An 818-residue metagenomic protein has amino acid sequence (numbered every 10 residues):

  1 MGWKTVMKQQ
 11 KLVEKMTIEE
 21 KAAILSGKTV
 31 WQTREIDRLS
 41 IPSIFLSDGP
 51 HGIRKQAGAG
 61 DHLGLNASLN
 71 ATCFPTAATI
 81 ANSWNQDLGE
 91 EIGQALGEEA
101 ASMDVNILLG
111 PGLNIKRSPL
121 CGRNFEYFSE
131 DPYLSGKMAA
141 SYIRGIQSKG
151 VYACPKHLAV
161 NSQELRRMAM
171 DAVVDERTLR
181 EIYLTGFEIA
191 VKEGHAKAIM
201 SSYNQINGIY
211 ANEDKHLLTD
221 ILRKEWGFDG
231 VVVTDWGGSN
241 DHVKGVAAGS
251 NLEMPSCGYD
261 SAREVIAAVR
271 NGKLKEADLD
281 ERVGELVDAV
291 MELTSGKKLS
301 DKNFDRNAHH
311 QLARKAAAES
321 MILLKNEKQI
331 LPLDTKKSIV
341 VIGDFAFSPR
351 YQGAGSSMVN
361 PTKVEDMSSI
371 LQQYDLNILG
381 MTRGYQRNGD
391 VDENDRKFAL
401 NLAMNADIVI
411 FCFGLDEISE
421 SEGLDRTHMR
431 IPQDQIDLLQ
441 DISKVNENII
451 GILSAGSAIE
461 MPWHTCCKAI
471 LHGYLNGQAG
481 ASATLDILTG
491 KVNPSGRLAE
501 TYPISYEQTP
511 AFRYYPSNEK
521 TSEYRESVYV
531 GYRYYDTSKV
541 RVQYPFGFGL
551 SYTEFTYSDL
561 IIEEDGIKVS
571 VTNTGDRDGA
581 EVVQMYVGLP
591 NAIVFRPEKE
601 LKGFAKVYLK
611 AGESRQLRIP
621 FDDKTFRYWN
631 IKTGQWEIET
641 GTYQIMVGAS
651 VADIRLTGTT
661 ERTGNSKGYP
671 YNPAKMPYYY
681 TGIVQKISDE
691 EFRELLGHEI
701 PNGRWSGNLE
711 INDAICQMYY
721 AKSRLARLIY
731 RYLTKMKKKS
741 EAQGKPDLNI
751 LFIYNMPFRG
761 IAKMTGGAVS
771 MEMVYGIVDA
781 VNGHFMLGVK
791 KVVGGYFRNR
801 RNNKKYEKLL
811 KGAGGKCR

Functional and structural regions predicted by a protein language model:
M1-K624, T642-V647, V651, M756 (+4 more regions): Glycoside hydrolase catalytic-domain context in secreted enzymes
D623-P670: Terminal connector regions
V651-A652, G658-I729: Charged, amphipathic alpha-helical linkers/stalks
S666-K667, C716-F797: Long, acidic serine/threonine- and proline-rich intrinsically disordered regions
